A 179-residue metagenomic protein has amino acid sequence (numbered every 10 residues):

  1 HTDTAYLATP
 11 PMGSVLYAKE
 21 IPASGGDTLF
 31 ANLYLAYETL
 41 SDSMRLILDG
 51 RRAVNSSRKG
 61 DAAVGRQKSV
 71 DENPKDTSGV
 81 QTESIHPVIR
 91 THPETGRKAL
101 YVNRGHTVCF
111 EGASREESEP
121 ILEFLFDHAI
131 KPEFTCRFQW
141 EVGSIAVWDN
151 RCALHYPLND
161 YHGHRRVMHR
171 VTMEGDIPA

Functional and structural regions predicted by a protein language model:
H1-I145, R151-A179: Non-heme Fe(II) oxygenase catalytic core, chiefly the N-lobe of the double-stranded beta-helix
